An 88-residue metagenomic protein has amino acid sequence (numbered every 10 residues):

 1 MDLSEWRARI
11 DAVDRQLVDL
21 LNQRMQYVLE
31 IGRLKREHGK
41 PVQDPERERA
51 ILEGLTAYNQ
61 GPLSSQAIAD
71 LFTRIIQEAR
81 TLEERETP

Functional and structural regions predicted by a protein language model:
M1-P88: Domain-level signature for soluble enzymes in the chorismate/prephenate branch of the shikimate pathway
